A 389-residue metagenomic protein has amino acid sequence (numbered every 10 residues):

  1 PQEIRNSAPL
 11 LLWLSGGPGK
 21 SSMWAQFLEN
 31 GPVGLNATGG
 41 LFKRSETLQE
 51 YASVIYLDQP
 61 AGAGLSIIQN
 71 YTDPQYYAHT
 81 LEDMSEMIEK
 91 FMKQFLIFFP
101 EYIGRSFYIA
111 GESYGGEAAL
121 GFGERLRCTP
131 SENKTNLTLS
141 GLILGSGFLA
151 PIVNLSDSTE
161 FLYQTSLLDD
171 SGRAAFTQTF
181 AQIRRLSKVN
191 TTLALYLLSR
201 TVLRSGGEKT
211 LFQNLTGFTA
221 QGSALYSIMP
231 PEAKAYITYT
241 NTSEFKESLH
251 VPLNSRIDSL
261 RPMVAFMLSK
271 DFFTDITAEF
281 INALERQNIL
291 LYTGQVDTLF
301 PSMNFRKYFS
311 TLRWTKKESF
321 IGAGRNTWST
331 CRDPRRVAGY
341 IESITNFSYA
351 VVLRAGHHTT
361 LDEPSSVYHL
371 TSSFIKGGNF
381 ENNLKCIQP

Functional and structural regions predicted by a protein language model:
P1-P389: Terminal and linker regions of secretory-pathway proteins
